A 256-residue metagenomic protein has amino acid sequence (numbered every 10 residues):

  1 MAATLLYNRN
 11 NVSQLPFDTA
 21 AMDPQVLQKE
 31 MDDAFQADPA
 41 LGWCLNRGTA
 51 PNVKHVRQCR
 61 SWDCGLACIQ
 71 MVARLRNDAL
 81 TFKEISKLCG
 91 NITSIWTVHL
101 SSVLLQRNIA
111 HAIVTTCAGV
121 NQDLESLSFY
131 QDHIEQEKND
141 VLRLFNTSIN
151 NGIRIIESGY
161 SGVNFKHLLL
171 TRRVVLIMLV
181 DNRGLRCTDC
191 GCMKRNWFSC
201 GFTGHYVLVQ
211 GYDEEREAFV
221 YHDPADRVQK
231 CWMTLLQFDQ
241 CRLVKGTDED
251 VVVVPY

Functional and structural regions predicted by a protein language model:
A2-L41, L170-T171, D181-Y256: Noncatalytic regulatory segments and standalone regulatory/sensor domains
A2-N121: Active-site nucleophile-adjacent alpha helix/oxyanion-hole segment immediately C-terminal to the catalytic cysteine
V56-C59, L88, S158, T188 (+1 more regions): Surface-exposed loop/turn and secondary-structure junction residues enriched for glycine/proline
W62, L176, V207: Residue-level detector of short, conserved catalytic/binding motifs and their immediate flanks
D63, T81-F82, W96, S161 (+3 more regions): Helix N-cap and loop-to-helix transition residues
L100-T203, V252-P255: Predominantly the structural core of cysteine protease catalytic domains
